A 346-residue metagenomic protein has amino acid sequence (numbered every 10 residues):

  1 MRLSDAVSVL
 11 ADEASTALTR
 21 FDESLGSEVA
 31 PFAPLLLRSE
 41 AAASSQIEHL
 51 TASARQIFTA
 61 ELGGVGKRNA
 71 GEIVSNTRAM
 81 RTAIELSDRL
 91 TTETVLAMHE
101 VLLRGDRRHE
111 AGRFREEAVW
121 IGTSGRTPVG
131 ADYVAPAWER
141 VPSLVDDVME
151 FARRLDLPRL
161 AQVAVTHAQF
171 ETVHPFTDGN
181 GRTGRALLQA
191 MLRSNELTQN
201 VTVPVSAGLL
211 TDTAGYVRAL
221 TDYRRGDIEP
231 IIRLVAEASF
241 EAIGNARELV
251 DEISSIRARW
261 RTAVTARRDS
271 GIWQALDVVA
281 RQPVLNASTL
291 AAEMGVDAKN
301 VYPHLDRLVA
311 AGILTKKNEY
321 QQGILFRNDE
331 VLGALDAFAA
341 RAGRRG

Functional and structural regions predicted by a protein language model:
M1-G346: FIC/Doc superfamily catalytic core
